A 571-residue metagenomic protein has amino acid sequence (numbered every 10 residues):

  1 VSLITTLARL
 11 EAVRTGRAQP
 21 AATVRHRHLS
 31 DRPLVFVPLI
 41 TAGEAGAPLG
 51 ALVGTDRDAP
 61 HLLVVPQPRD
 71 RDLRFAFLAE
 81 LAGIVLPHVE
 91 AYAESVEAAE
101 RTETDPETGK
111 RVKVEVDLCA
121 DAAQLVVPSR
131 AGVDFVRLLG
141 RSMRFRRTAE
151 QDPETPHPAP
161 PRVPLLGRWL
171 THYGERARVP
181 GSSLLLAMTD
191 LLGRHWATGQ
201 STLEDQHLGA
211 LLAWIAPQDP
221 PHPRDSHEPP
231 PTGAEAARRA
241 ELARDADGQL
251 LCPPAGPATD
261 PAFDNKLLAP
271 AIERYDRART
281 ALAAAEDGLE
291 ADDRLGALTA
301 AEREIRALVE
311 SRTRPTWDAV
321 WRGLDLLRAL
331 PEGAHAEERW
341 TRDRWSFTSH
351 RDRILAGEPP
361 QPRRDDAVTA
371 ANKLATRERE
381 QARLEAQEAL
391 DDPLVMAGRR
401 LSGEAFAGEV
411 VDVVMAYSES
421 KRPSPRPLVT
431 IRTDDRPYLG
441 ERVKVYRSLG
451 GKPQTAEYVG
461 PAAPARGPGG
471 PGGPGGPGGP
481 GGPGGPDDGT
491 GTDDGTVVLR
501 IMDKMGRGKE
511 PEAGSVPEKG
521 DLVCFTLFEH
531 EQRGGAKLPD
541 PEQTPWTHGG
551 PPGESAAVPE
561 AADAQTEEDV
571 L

Functional and structural regions predicted by a protein language model:
V1-A122, F135, S142-R176, G181-M188 (+2 more regions): Long, charged/polar, low-complexity intrinsically disordered N-terminal extensions that precede catalytic
L7-L10, D293-L439: Accessory interdomain/linker segments of ATP-dependent helicases and helicase-like nucleic-acid enzymes that mediate
L34, A122-L125, V443-K444, V498: Beta-sheet entry/capping signal
P38-A42, Q67, V127-R130, T433-D434 (+1 more regions): Structural motif
L52, R399-I501: Secondary-structure-rich domain cores
E115-Q124, P128-K266: Metal-dependent DNA phosphodiester-chemistry modules and their immediately adjacent helices/loops in DNA-processing
E204, A210-L211, I215-D219, P223-G323 (+1 more regions): Activation corresponds to long, low-complexity, non-globular regions
V445-G450, T455-Y458, A462-G469, G484-L571: C-terminal effector modules of nucleic-acid-centric enzymes and ribosome-associated factors
